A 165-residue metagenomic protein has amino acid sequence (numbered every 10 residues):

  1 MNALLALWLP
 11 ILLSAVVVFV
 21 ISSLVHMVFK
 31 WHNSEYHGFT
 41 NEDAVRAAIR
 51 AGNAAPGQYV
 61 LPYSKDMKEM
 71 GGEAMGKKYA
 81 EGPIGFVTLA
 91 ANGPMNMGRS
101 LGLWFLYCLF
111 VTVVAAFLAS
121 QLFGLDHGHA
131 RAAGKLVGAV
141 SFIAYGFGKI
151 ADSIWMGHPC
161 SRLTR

Functional and structural regions predicted by a protein language model:
M1-R165: Juxtamembrane/disordered regions of integral membrane proteins
